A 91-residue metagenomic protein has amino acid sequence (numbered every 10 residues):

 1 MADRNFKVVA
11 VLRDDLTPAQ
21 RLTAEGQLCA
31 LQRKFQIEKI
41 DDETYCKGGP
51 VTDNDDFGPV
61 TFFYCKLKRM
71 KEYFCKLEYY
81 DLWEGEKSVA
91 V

Functional and structural regions predicted by a protein language model:
M1-A2, Q36: Short hydrophobic/aromatic-rich motifs at helix boundaries and adjacent loops
A2-D15: Short glycine-/aliphatic-rich beta-strand segments at the starts of folded cytosolic domains
V8-A10, I37-K39, L77: Hydrophobic beta-strand residues in large extracellular and virion-surface proteins
A10, A24, K47-G49: Small side chains
D15-T23, N54-G58: Short, conserved charged micro-motifs
P18-I40: Short, flexible N-terminal segments of the mature chain
R33-Y73: Short, intrinsically disordered low-complexity segments
F62-V91: Short, mixed-charge low-complexity intrinsically disordered segments
